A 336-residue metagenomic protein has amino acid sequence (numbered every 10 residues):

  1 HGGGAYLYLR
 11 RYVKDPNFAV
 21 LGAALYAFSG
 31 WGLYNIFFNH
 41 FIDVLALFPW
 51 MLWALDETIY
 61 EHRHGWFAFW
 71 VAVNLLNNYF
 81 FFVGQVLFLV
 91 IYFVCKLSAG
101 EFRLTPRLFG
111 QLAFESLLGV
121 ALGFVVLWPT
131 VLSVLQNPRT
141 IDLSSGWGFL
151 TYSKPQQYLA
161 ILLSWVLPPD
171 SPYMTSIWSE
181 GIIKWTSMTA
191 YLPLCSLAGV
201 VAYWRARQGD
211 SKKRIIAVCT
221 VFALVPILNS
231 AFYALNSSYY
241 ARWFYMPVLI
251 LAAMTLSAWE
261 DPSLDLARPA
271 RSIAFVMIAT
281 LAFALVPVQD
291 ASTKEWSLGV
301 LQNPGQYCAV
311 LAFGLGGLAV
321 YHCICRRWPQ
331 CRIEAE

Functional and structural regions predicted by a protein language model:
H1-Y8, L47-I59, L87-C95, S196-Y203 (+2 more regions): Transmembrane alpha-helical segments
G2, K14-N17, V44-F48, H62 (+11 more regions): Active-site-proximal structural scaffolding
G2-Y12, N17-S98, Q111-V131, Q136 (+2 more regions): Membrane-embedded helix bundles of polyisoprenyl
L25-L52, I59-Y60, L76-Q85, I183-S196 (+2 more regions): Membrane-interface micro-motifs in multi-pass membrane enzymes
L25-N35, F67-L75, N137-W147, N229-R242 (+1 more regions): Membrane-interface interhelical loops and short amphipathic "cap" helices that link adjacent transmembrane segments
E61-H62, F81, K212-E336: Contiguous transmembrane helix-bundle modules in multi-pass membrane proteins
E101-G110, V200-A223, C331-A335: Membrane-interface helix-loop-helix junctions at transmembrane boundaries of multi-pass membrane enzymes, predominantly
L108-L112, S116-A206, Y233, P287-Y307: Periplasmic/ER-lumenal interhelical loops and adjacent helix-loop junctions in multi-pass membrane proteins
